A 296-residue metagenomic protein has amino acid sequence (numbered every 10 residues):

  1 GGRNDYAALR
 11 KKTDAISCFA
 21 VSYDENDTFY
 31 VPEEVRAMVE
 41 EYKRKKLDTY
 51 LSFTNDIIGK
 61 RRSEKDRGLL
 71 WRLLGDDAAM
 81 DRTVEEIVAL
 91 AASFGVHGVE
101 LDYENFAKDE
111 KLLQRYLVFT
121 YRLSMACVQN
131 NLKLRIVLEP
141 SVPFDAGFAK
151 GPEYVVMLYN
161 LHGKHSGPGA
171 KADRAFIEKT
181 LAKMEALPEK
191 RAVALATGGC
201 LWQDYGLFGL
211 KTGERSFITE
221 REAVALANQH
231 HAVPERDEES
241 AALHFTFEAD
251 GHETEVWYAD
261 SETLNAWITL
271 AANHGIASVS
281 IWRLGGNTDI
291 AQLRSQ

Functional and structural regions predicted by a protein language model:
G1-D81: Glycan-recognition patch characteristic of GH18 chitinases/ENGases and related GlcNAc/peptidoglycan-binding proteins
G1-K12, D76-A92, E139-D145, A259-A272: Short, acidic/polar
I16, L101, Y154, V193 (+2 more regions): Conserved, mostly hydrophobic/aromatic
A20, L51-N55, Y103-N105, I136-P140 (+3 more regions): A cross-domain feature marking catalytic cores of carbohydrate-active enzymes and several ubiquitous metabolic/repair
E25-E34, K108, L113-L226: Substrate-binding surface in catalytic domains of secreted glycosidases
I58-L69, T197-W267: Glycan-binding loop/region signatures in secreted carbohydrate-active enzymes
R82-Q114, Y154-N160: Active-site groove signature of glycoside hydrolases
T246-S295: Extracellular low-complexity, Gly/Ser/Thr-rich intrinsically disordered linkers and protease-sensitive activation/hinge
